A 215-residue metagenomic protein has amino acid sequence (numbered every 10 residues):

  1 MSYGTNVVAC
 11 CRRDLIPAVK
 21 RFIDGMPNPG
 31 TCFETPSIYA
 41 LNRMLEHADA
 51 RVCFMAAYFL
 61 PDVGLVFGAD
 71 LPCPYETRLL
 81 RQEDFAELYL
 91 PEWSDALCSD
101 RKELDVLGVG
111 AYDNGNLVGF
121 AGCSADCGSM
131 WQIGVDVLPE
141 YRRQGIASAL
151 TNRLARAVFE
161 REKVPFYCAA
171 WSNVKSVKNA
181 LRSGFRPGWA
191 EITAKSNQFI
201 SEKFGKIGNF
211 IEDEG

Functional and structural regions predicted by a protein language model:
M1-F85: Acyl-donor-binding surface of acyltransferase catalytic domains
V7, S129, V158-A170: Conserved GNAT acetyl-CoA-binding A-motif
R13, G108-G110, A125, E191 (+2 more regions): Long, contiguous binding/interaction regions
D49-V52, A69-N116: Conserved acyl-donor/pantetheine-binding loop and adjacent beta-alpha core of acyl/acetyltransferases and related
V52-P61, R186-K203, N209-D213: Conserved catalytic-core motifs of GNAT/GCN5-like acyltransferases
D100-L107, Y112-M130, V135-L138: A conserved beta-strand-loop-helix scaffold within acyl/acetyltransferase catalytic domains
I133, R143-A157, K178, R182: Conserved acetyl-CoA-binding loop-helix of GNAT-fold acetyltransferases
Y167-L181, R186, T193-Q198: Conserved beta-strand-loop-alpha-helix junction that forms the acyl-donor binding cleft
